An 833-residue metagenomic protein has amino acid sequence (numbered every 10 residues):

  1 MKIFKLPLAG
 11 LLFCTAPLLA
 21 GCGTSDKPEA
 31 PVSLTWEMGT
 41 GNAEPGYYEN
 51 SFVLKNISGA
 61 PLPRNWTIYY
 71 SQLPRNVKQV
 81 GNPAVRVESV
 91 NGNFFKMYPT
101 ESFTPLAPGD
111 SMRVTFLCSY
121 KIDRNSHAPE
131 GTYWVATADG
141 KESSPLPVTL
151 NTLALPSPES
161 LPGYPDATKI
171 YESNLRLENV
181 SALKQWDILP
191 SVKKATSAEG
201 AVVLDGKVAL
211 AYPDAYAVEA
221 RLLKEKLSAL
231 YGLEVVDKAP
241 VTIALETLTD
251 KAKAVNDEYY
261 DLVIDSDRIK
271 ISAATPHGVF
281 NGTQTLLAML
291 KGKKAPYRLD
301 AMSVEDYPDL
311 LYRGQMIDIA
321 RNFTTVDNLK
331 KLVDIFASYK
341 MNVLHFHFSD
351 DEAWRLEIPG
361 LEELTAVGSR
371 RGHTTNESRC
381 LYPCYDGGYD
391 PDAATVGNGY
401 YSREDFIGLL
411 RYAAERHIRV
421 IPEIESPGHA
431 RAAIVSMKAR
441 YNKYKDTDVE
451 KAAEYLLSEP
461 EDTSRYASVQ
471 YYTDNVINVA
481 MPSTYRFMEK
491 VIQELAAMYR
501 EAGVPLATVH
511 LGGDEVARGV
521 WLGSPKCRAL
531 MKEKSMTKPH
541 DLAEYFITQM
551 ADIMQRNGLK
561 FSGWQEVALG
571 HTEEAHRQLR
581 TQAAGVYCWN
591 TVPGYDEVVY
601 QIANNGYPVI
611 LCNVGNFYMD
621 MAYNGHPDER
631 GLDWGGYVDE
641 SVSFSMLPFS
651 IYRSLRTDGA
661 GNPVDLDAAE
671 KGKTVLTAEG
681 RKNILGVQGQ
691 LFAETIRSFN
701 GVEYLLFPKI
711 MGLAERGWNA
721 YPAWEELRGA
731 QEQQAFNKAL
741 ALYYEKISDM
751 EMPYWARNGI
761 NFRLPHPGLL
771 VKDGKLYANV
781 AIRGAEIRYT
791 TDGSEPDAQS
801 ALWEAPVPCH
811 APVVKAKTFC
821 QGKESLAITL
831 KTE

Functional and structural regions predicted by a protein language model:
A20, A211, A730-E833: Short, compositionally stereotyped local motifs that mark structural "simplifiers"
G23-K27, A128-P308, S562-L569, I760-H766: Acidic, contiguous N-terminal accessory segments
S33-P61: Short beta-strand elements of extracellular/lumenal beta-sandwich folds
N42, A60-N91, T132: Short acidic, flexible loop segments centered on an aromatic residue
N82-I122, M554: Intrinsically disordered, low-complexity Pro/Gly/Ser/Thr-rich segments with frequent PxxP/GP/PP motifs and embedded
D257-N475, M481-T508, Q688-G689: Feature activates predominantly on carbohydrate-active enzymes
S468-A583, T591-Y595, V599-Q601: Active-site neighborhood of glycoside hydrolase catalytic domains
K560-A568, E573-L769: Flexible, acidic glycine-rich loops studded with aromatic residues
